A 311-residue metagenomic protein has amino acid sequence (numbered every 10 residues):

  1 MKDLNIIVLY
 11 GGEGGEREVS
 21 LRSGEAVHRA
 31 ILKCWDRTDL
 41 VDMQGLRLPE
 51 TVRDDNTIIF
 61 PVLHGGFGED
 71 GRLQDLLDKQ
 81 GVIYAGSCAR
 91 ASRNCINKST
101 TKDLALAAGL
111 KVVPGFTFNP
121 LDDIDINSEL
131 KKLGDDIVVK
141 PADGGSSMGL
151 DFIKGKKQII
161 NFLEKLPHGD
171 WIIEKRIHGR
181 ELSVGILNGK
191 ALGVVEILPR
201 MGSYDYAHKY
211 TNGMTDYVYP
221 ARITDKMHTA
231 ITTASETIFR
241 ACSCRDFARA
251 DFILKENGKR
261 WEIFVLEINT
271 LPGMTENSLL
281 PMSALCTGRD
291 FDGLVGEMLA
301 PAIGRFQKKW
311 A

Functional and structural regions predicted by a protein language model:
M1-R90, N94-D103, A107, N119-S128 (+2 more regions): ATP-binding N-terminal substructure of ATP-dependent carboxylate-amine bond-forming enzymes
M1-Y10, R53, N94-R180, T232: Active-site nucleotide/adenylate-binding loops and adjacent lid/helix of ATP-dependent enzymes
T38, I83-Y84, V112, I137 (+1 more regions): Hydrophobic beta-strand scaffold residues
G65, S147, R200, N269-S283: Glycine-rich phosphate/pyrophosphate-binding beta-alpha loops
F118, L150-G155, I186-N188, K255 (+2 more regions): Short beta-strand-to-turn element immediately C-terminal to the catalytic PLP-Schiff-base lysine in fold type I
K154-T233, R260-F264: Phosphate-binding site of ATP-dependent enzymes
K175, F239-E276, A284: Conserved metal-phosphate-binding beta-hairpin within the catalytic cores of diverse ATP-dependent phosphoryl-transfer
E196-A248, M282-A311: Active-site "cap" helix and flanking loop/linker of ATP-utilizing ligase/carboxylase catalytic domains
